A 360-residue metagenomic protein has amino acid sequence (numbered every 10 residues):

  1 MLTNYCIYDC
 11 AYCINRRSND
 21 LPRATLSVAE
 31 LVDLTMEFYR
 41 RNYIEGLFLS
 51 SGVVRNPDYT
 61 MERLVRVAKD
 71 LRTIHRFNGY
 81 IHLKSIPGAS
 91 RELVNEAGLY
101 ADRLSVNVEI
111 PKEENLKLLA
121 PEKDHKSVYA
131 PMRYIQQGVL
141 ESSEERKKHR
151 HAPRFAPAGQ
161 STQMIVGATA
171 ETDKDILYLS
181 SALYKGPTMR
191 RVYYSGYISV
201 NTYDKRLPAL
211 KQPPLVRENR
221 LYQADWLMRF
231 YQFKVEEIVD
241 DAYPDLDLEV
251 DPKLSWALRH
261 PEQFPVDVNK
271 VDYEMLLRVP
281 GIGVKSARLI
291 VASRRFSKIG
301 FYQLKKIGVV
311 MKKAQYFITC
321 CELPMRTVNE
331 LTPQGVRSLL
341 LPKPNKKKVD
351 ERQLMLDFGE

Functional and structural regions predicted by a protein language model:
M1-Y8, Y12-T162, V166-E171, L183 (+2 more regions): Conserved Radical SAM active-site core
E113-S127, Q137, S181-F230, I290: Radical SAM enzyme [4Fe-4S]-AdoMet core and its adjacent flexible, acidic and glycine-rich loops/tails across
A152, Q160-Q163, Y197-T202, E237-P252: A glycine-rich phosphate-binding loop feature that marks nucleotide/adenosyl-phosphate handling sites
A156, Q163, K174-K185, L215 (+1 more regions): Long C-terminal interaction/binding lobes of large macromolecular proteins
D245-M275, F301-E360: C-terminal extensions
L276, L289-I290: Short alpha-helical segments in extracytoplasmic peptidoglycan/chitin-binding modules and envelope-associated proteins
S293-R294: Residue-level signature of tetratricopeptide-repeat
